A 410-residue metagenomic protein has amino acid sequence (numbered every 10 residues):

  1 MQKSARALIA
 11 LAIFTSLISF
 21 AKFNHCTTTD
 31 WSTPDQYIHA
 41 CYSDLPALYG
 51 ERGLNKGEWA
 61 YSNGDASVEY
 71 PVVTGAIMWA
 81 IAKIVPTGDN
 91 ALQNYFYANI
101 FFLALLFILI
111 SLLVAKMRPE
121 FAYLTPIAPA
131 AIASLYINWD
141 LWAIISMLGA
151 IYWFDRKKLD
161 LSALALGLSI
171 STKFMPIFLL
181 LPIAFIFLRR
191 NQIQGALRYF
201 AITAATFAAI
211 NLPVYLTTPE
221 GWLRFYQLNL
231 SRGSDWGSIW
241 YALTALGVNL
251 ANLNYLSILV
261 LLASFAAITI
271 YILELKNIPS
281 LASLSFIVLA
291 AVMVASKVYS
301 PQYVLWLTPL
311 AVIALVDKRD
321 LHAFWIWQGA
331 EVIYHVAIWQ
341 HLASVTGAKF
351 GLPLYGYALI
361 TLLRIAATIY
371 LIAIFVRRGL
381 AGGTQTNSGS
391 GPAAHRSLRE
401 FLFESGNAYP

Functional and structural regions predicted by a protein language model:
M1-L223, S257-P410: Multi-pass membrane glycosyltransferase architecture that uses lipid-linked
G57-Y61, R224-L262: Membrane-lumen/periplasm interface segments of multi-pass, membrane-embedded glycan/lipid transferases
